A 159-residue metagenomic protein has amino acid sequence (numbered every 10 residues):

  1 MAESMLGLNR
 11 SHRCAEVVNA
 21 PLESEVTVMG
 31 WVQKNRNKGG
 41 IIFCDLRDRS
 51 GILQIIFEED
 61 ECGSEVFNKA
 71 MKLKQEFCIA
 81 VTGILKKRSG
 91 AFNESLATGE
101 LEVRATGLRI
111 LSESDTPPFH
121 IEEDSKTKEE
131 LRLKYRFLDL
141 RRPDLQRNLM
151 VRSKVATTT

Functional and structural regions predicted by a protein language model:
M1-T159: Class II aminoacyl-tRNA synthetase catalytic cores and aaRS-like
